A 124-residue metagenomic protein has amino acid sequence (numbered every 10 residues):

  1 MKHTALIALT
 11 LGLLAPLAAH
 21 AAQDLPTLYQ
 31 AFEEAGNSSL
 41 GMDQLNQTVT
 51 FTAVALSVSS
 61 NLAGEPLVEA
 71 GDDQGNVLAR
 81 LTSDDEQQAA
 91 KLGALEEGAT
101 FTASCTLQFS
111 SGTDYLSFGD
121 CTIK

Functional and structural regions predicted by a protein language model:
M1, A18-A21: Intrinsically disordered, low-complexity regions enriched for glutamine and histidine
M1-I7: Bacterial N-terminal signal peptides that target proteins for export
A8-P16: Bacterial N-terminal signal peptides
A21-K124: OB-fold and OB-like single-stranded nucleic-acid-recognition modules and their adjacent interaction interfaces
